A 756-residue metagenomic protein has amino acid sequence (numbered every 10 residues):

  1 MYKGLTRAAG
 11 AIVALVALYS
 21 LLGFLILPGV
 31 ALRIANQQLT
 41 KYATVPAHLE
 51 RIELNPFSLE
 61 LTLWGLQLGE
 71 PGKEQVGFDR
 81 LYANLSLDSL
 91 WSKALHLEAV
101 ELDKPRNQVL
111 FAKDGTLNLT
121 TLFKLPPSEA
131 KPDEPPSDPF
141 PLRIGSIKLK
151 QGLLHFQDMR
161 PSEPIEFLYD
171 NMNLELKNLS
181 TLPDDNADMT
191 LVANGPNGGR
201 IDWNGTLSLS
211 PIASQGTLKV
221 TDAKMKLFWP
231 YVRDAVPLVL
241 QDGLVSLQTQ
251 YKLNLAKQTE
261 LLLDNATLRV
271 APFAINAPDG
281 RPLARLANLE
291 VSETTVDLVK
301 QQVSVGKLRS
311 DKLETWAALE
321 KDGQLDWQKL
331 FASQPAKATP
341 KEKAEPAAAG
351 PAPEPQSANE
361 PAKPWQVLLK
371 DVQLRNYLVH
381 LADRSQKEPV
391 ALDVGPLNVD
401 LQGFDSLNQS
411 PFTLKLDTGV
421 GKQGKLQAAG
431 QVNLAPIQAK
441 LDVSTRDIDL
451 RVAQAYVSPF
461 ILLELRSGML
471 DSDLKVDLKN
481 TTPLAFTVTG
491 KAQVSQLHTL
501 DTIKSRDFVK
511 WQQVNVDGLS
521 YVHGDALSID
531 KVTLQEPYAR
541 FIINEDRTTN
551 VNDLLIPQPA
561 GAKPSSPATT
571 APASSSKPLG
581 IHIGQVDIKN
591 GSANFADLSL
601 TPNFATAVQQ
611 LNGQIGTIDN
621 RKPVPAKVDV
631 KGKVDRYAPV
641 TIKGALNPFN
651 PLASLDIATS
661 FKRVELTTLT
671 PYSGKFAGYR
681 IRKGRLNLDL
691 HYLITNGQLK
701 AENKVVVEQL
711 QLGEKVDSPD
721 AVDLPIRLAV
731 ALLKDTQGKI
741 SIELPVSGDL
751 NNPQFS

Functional and structural regions predicted by a protein language model:
M1-T44, K104-Q108, P211-Q215, T315 (+2 more regions): N-terminal type II signal-anchor transmembrane helix that functions as the membrane-insertion/stop-transfer segment
R7, P28-L32, P126-A235, L240-L244 (+6 more regions): Elongated, acidic membrane-bridging lipid-handling scaffolds and related periplasm/extracellular "bridge/tunnel" systems
T44-P71, N254: N-terminal leader/targeting pre-sequences
V45, G65-N173, L209, V236-D242 (+8 more regions): Secondary-structure transition motifs
L102, L218-V220, L268, V443-T445 (+3 more regions): Transmembrane beta-barrel strands of outer-membrane/channel proteins
G216, L263-A266, L441, F486-G490 (+2 more regions): Transmembrane beta-strands of outer-membrane beta-barrel proteins
Q241-N254, T259-N265, A271, V296 (+8 more regions): Transmembrane beta-barrel wall of Gram-negative outer-membrane proteins
